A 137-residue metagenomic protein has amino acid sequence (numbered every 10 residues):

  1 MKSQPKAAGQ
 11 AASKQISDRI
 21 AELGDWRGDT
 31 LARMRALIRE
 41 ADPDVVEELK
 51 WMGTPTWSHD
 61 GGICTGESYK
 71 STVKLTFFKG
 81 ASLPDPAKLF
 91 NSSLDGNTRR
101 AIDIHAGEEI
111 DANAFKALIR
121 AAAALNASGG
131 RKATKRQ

Functional and structural regions predicted by a protein language model:
M1-Q137: Charge-dense, helix-prone N-terminal extensions
